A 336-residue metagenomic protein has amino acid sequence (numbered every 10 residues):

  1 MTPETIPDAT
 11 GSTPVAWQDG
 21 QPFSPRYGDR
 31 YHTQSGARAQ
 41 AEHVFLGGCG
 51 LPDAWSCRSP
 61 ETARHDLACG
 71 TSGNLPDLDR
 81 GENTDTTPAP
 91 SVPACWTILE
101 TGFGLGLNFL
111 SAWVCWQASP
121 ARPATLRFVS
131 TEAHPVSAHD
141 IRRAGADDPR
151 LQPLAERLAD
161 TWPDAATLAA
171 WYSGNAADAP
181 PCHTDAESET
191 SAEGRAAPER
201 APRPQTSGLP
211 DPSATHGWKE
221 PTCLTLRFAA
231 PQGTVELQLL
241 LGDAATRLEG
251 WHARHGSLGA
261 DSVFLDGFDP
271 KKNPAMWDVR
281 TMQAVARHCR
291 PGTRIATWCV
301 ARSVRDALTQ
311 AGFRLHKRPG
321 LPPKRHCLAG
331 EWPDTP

Functional and structural regions predicted by a protein language model:
M1-S59, P93-C95, W113-P163, T167 (+1 more regions): Rossmann-like AdoMet
A94-G104: Conserved class I S-adenosyl-L-methionine
G106-L110: Glycine-rich SAM-binding Motif I of class I
S111-D185, A196-G250: Class I S-adenosyl-L-methionine-dependent methyltransferase module
G250-S262: A short acidic, Gly/Pro-enriched loop at the edge of an enzyme's catalytic core that lines a small-molecule cofactor
D278-P291: A short glycine-rich, Lys/Arg-flanked "PGG" loop and its adjoining helix->strand segment in the class I
G292-C299: Conserved beta-strand signature within the Rossmann-like core of class I S-adenosyl-L-methionine
V300-P336: Class I S-adenosyl-L-methionine
